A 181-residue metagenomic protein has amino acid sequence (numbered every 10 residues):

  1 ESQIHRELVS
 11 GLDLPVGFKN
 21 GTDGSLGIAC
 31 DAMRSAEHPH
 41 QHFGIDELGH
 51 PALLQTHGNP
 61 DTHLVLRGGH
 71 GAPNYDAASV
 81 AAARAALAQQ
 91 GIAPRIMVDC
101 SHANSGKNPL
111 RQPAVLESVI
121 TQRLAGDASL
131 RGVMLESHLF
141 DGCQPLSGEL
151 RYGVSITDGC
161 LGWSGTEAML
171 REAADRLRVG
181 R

Functional and structural regions predicted by a protein language model:
E1-Y75, S79-V80, H102-A103, K107 (+4 more regions): Active-site-facing alpha/beta catalytic cores
T62-H63, P94-I96: Conserved active-site beta-strand-loop modules that form the wall/rim of enzyme catalytic pockets and either contain
A85-A88, P94: Catalytic-site microenvironment of enzymes that process N-acetyl-hexosamine-containing cell-wall polysaccharides
V98, G162: Conserved, mostly hydrophobic/aromatic
Q144-D158: Short helix/strand-capping connector loops at secondary-structure junctions
E172: Nucleotide/phosphate-binding sheet-loop regions of phosphoryl- and nucleotidyl-transfer enzymes
D175-R181: Generic C-terminal helix-cap and adjacent flexible tail
